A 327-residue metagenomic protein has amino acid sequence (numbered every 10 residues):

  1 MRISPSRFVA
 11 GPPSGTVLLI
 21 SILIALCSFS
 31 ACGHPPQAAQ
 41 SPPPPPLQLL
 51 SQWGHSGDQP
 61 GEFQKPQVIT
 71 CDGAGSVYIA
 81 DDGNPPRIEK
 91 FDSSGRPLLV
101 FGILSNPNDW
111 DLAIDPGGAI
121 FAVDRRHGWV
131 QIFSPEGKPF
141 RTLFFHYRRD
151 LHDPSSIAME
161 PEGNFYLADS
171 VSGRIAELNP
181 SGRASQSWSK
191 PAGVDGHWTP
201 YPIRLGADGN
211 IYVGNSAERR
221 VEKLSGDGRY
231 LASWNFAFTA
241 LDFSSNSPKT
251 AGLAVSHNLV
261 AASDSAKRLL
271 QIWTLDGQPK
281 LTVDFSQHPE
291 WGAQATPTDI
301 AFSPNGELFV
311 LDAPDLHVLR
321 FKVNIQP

Functional and structural regions predicted by a protein language model:
M1-G11: N-terminal secretory signal peptides that target proteins for export/translocation
S4, S21-A25, D115, Q326: Residues marking helix boundaries in flexible regions
S6, S14-G15, L19, D58-G61 (+1 more regions): Intrinsically disordered, low-complexity, compositionally biased regions/tails
P12-G15, L253: Intrinsically disordered, low-complexity serine/threonine-rich segments
G15-F29: Bacterial N-terminal signal peptides
C32-P327: Eukaryotic scaffold repeat domains enriched in small/polar residues
